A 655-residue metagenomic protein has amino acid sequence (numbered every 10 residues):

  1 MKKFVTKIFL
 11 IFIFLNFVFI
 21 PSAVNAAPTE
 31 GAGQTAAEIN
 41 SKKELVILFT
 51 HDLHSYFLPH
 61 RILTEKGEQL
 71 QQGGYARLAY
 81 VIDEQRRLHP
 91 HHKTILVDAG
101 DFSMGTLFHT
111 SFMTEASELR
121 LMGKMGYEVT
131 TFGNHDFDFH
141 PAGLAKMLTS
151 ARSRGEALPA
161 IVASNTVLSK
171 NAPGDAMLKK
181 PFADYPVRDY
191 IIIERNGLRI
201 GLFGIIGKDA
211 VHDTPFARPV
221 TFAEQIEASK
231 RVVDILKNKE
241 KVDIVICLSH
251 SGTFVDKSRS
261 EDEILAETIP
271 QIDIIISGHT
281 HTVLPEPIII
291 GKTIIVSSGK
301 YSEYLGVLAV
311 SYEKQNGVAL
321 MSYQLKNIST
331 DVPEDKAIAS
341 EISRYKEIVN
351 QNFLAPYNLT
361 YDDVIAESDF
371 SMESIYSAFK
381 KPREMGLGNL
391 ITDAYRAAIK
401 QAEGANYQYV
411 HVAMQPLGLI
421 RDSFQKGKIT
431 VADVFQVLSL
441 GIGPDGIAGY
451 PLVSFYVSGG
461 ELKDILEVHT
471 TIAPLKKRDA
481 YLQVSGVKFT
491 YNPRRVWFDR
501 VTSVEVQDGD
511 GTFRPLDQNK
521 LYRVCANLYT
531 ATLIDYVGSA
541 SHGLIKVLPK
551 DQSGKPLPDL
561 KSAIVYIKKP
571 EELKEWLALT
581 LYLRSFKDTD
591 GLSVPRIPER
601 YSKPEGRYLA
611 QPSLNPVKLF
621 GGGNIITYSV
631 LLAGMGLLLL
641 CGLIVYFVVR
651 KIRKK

Functional and structural regions predicted by a protein language model:
M1-F9: Bacterial N-terminal signal peptides that target proteins for export
F4, A23, T29, N350-Q351: Absolute N-terminal positional cue centered near the fourth residue
V5, A36, M113, I442-G443: Hydrophobic alpha-helical segments with strong N-terminal bias
L10, F14, K651-I652: Gram-positive cell-envelope targeting signals
L15-N25: C-terminal segment of classical bacterial N-terminal signal peptides
A27-D331, L387-A394, N406-Q408, Y456 (+2 more regions): Acidic, metal/ion-coordinating pockets
E38-T50, S55-Q71, Y75-V81, R87 (+4 more regions): Catalytic centers of hydrolytic enzymes
